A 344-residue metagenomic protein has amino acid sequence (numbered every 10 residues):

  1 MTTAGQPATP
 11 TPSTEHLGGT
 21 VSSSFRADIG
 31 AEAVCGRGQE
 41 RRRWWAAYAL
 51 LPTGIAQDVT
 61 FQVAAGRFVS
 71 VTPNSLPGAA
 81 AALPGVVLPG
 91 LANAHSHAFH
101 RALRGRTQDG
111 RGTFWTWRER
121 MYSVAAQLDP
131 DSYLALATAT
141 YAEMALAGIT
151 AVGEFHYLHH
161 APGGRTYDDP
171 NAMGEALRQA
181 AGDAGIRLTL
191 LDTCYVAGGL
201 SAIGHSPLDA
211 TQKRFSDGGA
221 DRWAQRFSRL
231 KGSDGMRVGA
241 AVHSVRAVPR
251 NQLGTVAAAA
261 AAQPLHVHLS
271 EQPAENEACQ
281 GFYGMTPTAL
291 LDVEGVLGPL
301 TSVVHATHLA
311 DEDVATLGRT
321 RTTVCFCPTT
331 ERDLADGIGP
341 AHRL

Functional and structural regions predicted by a protein language model:
M1-P77, V86: N-terminal metal-binding scaffold of metallo-dependent hydrolase/deaminase domains
V34, Q39-A49, A65, T72-E119 (+4 more regions): Replace "His-x-His-based motif
A47, G66, P84, H95 (+7 more regions): Divalent metal-coordination and catalytic microenvironments
F99, H159-H160, V245-V248, Q272-A274 (+2 more regions): Active-site environment of divalent metal-dependent phosphoester hydrolases
G105-R187, A220-S233: Alpha-helical scaffold segments that flank or form the walls of functional sites
E143, T255, L290, T316 (+1 more regions): Well-formed, non-transmembrane alpha-helical positions, independent of function
G163-A306: Metal-coordinating catalytic core of metallo-dependent amide/deamination hydrolases
V296-L344: Active-site-adjacent C-terminal substructures of enzyme catalytic domains
